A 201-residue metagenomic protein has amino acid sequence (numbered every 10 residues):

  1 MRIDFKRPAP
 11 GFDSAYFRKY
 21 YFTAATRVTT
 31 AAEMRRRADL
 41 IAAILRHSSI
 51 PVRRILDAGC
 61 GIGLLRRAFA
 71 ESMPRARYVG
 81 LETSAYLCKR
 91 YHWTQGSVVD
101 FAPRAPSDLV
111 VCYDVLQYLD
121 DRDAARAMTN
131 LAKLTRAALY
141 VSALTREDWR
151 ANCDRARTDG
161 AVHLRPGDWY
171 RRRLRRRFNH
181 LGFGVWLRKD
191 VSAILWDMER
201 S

Functional and structural regions predicted by a protein language model:
M1-A105, L119-R126, N130-S201: Class I (Rossmann-like) S-adenosyl-L-methionine-dependent methyltransferase catalytic domain, capturing the SAM-binding
D108: Conserved active-site beta-strand-loop modules that form the wall/rim of enzyme catalytic pockets and either contain
V111: A conserved beta-strand element that flanks and buttresses the S-adenosyl-L-methionine
D114-Y118: Short catalytic micro-motifs in class I SAM-dependent methyltransferases
